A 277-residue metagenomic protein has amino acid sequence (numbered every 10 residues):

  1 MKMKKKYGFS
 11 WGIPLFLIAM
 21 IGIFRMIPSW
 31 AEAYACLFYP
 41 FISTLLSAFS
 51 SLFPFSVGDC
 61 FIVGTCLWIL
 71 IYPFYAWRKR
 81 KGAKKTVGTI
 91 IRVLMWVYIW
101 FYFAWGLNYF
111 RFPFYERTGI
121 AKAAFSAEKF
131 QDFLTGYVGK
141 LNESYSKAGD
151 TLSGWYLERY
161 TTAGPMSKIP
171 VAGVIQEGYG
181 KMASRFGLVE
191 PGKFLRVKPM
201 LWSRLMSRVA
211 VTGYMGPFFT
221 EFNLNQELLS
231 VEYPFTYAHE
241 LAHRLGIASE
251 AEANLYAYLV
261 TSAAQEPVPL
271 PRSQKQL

Functional and structural regions predicted by a protein language model:
M1-I13: N-terminal membrane topogenic signal
L15-Y75: Membrane-embedded alpha-helical segments of integral membrane proteins
P54, V231-L259: Active-site recognition of the HExxH zinc-binding catalytic motif
I62, L67-F74, K81-E116: Transmembrane alpha-helices and immediately adjacent membrane-cytoplasm interface residues in multi-pass integral
L107-G180: Membrane-interface segments at or immediately adjacent to transmembrane helices that form the boundary between
I120-A127, T162-K168, N223-E227, E240-L245 (+1 more regions): Second-shell loop/turn segments in exported
F130-Y137, A248-L277: Post-HExxH zinc-binding segment in Zn-dependent metallohydrolases
S153-T220, S230: Auxiliary, metal-adjacent structural segments of Zn-dependent hydrolase domains
